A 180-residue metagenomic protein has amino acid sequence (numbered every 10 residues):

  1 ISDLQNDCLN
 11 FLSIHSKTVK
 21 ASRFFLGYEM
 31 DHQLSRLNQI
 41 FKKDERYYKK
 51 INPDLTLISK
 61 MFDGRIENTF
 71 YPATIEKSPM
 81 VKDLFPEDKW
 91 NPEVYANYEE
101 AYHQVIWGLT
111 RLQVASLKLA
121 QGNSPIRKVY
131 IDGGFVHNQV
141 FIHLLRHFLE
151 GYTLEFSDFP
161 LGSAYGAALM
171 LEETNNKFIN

Functional and structural regions predicted by a protein language model:
I1-K128, H137-L161, A168-N180: Active-site core segments that coordinate phosphate-bearing ligands/cofactors across diverse enzyme families
I131-D132: Glycine-rich Rossmann NAD(P)(H)-binding loop
